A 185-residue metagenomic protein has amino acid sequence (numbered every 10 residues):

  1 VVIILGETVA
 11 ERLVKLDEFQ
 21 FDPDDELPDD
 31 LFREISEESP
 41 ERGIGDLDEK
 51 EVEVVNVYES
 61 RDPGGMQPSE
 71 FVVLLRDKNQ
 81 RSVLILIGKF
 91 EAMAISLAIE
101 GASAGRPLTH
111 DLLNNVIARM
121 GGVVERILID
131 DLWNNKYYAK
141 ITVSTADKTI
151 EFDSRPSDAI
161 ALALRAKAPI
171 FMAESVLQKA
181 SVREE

Functional and structural regions predicted by a protein language model:
V2-I3: Generic short N-terminal amphipathic or hydrophobic helices
G6, A10-E185: Divalent-cation
